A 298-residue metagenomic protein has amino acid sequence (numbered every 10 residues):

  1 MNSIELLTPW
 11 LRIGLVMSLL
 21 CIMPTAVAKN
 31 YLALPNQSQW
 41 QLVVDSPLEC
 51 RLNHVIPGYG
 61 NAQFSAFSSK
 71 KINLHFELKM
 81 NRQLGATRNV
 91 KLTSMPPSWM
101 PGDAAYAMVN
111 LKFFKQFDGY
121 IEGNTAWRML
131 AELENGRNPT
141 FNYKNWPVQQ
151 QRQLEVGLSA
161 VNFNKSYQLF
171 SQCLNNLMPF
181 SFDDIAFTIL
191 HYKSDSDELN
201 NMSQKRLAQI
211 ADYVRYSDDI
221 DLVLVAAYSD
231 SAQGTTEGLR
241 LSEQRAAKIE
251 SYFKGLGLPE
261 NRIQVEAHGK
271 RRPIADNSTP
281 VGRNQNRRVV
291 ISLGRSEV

Functional and structural regions predicted by a protein language model:
N2-G14: Bacterial N-terminal signal peptides that target proteins for export
K29-N89: An ectodomain-focused feature that recognizes extracytoplasmic/extracellular
V90-G123, A131: Extended, solvent-exposed segments with strong compositional bias
Q116-Y120, Y192-N200, T235-L239: Second-shell loop/turn segments in exported
N138-D221, S296-E297: Periplasmic peptidoglycan-binding/tethering modules of Gram-negative envelope proteins
S229-V298: Periplasmic OmpA-like peptidoglycan-binding domain that tethers envelope proteins to the cell wall
